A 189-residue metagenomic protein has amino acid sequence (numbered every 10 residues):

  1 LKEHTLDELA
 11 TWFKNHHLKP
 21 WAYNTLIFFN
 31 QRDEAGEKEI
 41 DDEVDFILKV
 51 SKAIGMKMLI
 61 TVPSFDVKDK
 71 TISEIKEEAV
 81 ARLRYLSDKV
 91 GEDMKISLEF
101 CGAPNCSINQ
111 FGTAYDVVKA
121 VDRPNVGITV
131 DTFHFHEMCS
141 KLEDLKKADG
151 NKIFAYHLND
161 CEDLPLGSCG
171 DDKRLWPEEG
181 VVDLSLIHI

Functional and structural regions predicted by a protein language model:
L1-E8, D66: Glycine-rich, proline-tolerant flexible connector loops at the mouths of alpha/beta enzymes
K14-H16, F29-G127, E137: Active-site acidic/histidine proton-transfer and metal-coordination neighborhood in alpha/beta enzyme cores
K19, K57, F154: Short acidic/polar active-site loop segments enriched in Thr and Asp
W21-N30: N-terminal small/glycine-rich loop or linker at the start of catalytic domains across soluble metabolic enzymes
Y23, Y85-V181: Acidic/histidine-rich catalytic cores of soluble enzymes
I27, P63, D160-E162: Short, small-residue-rich loop/turn micro-motifs
I187-I189: Conserved small/polar residues in nucleotide/adenosyl-binding loops
